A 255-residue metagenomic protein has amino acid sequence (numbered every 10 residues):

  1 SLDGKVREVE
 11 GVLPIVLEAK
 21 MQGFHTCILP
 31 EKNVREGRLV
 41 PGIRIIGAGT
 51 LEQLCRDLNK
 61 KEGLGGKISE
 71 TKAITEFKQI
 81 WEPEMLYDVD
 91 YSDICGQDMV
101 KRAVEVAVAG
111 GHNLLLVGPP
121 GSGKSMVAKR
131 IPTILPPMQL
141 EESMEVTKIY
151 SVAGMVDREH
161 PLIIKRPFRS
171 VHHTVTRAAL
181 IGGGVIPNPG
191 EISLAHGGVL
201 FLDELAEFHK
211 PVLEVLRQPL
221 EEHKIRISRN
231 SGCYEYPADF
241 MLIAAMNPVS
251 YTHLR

Functional and structural regions predicted by a protein language model:
S1-L115, P119-S122, S228: Peripheral, non-AAA+ core regions of ATP-driven protein-machinery
A19, T50, V104, S143 (+5 more regions): Conserved RecA-like P-loop NTPase ATPase core
I68-V106, E141-I192: P-loop NTPase nucleotide-binding/switch module
V117-A153: Walker A/P-loop
G118, G182, E204: The Walker A (P-loop) glycine that initiates the GxxxxGKT/S ATP-binding motif of P-loop NTPases
F168, P187-N188, I192-G197, S228-N247: AAA+/SF3 P-loop NTPase mechanochemical coupling elements
P189-L220: Conserved AAA+/SF3 P-loop NTPase catalytic/coupling segment centered on the Walker-B
T252-H253: Conserved small/polar residues in nucleotide/adenosyl-binding loops
